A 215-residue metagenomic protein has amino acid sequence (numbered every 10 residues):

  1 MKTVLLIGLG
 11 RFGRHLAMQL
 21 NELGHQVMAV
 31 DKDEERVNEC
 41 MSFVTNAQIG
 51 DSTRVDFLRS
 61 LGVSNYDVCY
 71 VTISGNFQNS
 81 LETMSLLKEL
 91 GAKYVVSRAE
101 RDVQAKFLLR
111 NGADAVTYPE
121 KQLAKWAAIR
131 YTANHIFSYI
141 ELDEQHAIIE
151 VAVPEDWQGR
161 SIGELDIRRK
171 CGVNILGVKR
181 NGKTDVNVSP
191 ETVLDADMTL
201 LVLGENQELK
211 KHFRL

Functional and structural regions predicted by a protein language model:
M1-L215: Cytosolic regulatory regions of ion transport systems
